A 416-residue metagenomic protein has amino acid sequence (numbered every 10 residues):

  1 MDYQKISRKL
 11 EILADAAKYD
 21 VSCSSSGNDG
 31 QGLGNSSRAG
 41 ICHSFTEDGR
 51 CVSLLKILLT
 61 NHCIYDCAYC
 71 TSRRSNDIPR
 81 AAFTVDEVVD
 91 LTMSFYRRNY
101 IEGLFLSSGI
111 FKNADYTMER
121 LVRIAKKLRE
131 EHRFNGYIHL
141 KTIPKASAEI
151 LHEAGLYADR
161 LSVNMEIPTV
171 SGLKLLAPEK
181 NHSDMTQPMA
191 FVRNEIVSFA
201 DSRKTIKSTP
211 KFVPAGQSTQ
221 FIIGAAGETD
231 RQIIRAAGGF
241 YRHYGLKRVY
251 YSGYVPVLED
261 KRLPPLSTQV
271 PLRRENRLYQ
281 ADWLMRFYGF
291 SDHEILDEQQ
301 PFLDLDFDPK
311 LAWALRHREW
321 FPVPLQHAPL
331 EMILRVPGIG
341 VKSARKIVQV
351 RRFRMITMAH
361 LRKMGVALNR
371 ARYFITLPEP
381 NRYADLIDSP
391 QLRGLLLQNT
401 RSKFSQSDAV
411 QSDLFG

Functional and structural regions predicted by a protein language model:
M1-H62, A367, I375-T376, Y383-S405 (+1 more regions): Flexible, acidic/Gly-rich N-terminal and inter-domain linker regions that tether and position cofactor-handling modules
N61-R73: Local cysteine-cluster metal-coordination motifs and their immediate loop/turn environment, predominantly Fe-S cluster
R73-V88, Y96-L121, K127-A148, G155-K204 (+3 more regions): Core AdoMet radical
M118-K126, E130, G155-N164, G224-H243 (+2 more regions): Short, electropositive alpha-helical surface patch
T169, D184-K261, V270-L296: Conserved C-terminal portion of the radical SAM core fold that forms the substrate/S-adenosylmethionine-binding
S267-V270, L284-V323: Alpha-helical ds-nucleic-acid-binding substructure associated with the helix-hairpin-helix region of base-excision DNA
L303-M332, M358-G416: C-terminal extensions
